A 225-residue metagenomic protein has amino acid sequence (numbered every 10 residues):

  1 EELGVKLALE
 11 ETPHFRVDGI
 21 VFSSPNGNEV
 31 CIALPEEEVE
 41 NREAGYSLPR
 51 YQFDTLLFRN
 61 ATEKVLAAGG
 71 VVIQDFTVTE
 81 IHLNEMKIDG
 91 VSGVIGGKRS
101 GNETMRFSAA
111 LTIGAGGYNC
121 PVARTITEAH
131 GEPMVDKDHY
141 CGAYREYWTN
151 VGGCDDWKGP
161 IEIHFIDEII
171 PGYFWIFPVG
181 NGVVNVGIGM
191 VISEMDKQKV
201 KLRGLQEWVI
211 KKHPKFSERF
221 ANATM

Functional and structural regions predicted by a protein language model:
E1-N26: N-terminal FAD cofactor-binding segment of flavoenzymes
V17, E218-M225: Flavin (FAD/FMN) cofactor-binding core of flavoprotein oxidoreductases
V17, P35, R42, Y46 (+2 more regions): Alpha-helix N-cap/helix-initiation motif
V21-G27, E43, F177: Redox-cofactor-proximal catalytic regions of oxidoreductases
N26-E29, I169: Short glycine-enriched loops at secondary-structure junctions
N28-E37, R106-A110: Short amphipathic beta-strand/extended segments with alternating polar/hydrophobic composition
E37-N60, E146, M195-K201: Short beta-strand to alpha-helix junction loop
N60-A221: Predominantly flavin-linked oxidoreductase catalytic cores and closely associated redox partners
